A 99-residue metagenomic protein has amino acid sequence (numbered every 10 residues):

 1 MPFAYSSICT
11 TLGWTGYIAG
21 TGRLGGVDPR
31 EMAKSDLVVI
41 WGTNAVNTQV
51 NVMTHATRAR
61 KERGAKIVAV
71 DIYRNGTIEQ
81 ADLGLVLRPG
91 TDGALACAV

Functional and structural regions predicted by a protein language model:
M1-A98: Catalytic alpha/large subunits of respiratory electron-transfer oxidoreductases, centered on bis-MGD molybdoenzymes
